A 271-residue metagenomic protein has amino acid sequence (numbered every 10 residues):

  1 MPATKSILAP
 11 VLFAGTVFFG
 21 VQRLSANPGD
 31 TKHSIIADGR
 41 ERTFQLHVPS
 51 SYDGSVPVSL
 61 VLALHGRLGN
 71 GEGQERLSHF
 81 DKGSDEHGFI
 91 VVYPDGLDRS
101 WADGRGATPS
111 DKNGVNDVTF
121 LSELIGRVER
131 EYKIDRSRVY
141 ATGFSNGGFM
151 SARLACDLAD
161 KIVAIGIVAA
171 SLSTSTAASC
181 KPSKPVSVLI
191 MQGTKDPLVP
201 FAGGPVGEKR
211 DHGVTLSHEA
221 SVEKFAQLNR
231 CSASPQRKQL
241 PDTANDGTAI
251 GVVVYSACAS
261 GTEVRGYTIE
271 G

Functional and structural regions predicted by a protein language model:
M1-V11: Bacterial N-terminal signal peptides that target proteins for export
T16-L60, E72-S78, K82-E86, I90 (+9 more regions): A domain-start/cap signature at the N-terminus of enzymes
L62-L64, V168, I269: Alpha/beta-hydrolase
G66-N70: Active-site glycine-rich loops that stabilize anionic/oxyanionic intermediates across multiple enzyme folds
D95-N116: Cap/lid segment of the alpha/beta-hydrolase catalytic domain
G106-A107, T194-A259, E263-R265, E270: Mature extracellular catalytic domain of secreted serine hydrolases with alpha/beta-hydrolase catalytic cores
D111-Y132: Alpha/beta-hydrolase active-site loop
I190-Q192: Short beta-strand/loop motif that positions the catalytic acidic residue of the alpha/beta-hydrolase fold
